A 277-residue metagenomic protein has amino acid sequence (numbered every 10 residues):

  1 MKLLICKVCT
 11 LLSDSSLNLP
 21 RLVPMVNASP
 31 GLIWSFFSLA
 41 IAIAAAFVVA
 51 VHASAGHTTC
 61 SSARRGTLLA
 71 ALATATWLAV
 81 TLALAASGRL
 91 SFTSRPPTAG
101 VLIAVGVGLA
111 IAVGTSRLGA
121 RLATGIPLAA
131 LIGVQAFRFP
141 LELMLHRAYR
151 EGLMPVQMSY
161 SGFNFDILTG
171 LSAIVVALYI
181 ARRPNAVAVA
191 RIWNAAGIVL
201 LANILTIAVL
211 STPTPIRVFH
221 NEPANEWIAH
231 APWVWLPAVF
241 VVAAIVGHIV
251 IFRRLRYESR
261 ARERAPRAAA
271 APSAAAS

Functional and structural regions predicted by a protein language model:
M1-S15, E263-S277: Short, intrinsically disordered terminal tails adjacent to the first/last structured region
C6, N18-A44, S91-I103, V234: Hydrophobic transmembrane alpha-helical segments in integral membrane proteins
F37-F47, I103-R117, L168-A177, W235-R253: Hydrophobic cores of alpha-helical transmembrane segments in multi-pass inner/ER membrane proteins, independent
A55-G66, L90-T93, L118-P127, A181-A190: Membrane-interface helix-boundary motifs at transmembrane edges
T76-R147: A glycine-rich, hydrophobic loop/mini-helix early in the fold
L118-A186: Membrane-proximal helix-loop-helix units in multi-pass membrane proteins
I192-I207: Hydrophobic alpha-helical membrane-insertion segments
T214-V234: Short, membrane-exposed interhelical loops at transmembrane-helix boundaries
